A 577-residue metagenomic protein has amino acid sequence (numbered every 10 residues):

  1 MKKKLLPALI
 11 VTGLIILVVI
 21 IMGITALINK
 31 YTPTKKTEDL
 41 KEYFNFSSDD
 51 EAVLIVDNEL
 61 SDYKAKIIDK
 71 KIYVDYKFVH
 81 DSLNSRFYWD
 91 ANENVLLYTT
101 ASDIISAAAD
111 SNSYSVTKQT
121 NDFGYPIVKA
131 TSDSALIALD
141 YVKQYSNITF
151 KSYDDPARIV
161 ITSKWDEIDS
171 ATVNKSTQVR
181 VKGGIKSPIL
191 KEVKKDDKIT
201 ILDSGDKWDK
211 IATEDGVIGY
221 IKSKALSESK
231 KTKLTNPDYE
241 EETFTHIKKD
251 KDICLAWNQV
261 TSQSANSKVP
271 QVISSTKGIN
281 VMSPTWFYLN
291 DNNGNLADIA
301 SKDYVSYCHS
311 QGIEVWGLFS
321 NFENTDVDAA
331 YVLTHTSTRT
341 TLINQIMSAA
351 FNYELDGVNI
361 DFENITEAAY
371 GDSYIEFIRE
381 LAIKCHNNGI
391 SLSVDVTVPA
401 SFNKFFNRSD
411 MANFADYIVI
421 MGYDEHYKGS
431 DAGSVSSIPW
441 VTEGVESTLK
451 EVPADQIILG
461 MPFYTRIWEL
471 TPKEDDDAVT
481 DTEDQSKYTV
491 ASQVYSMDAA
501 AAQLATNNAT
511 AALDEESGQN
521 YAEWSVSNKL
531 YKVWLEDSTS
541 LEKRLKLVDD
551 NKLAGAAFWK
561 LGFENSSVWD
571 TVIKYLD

Functional and structural regions predicted by a protein language model:
K2-G205, T235-K249: Primary recognition of N-terminal secretory signal peptides and signal-anchoring hydrophobic helices
Y98, D196, W208-T213, I221: SH3/SH3-like beta-barrel fold
K233-Q345: Glycan-recognition patch characteristic of GH18 chitinases/ENGases and related GlcNAc/peptidoglycan-binding proteins
N236-E240, T465-R544, L576: Glycan-binding loop/region signatures in secreted carbohydrate-active enzymes
T261-T276, T336-F351, A400-R408, E536-D549: Short, acidic/polar
M282, I360, I418, L459 (+2 more regions): Conserved, mostly hydrophobic/aromatic
N292-I299, N344, E367, G371-A502: Substrate-binding surface in catalytic domains of secreted glycosidases
R544-D577: Acidic/aromatic/glycine-rich contiguous surface patches that form carbohydrate-binding/processing clefts and analogous
